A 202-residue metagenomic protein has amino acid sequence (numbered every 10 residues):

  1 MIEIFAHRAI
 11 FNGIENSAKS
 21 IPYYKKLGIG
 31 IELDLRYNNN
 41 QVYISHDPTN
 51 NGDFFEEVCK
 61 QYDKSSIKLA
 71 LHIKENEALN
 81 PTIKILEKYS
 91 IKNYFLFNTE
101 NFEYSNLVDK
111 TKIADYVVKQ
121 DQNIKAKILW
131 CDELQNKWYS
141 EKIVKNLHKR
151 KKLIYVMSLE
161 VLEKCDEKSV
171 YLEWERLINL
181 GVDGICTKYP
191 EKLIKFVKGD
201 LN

Functional and structural regions predicted by a protein language model:
M1-N202: Phosphate-group recognition and catalysis centered on beta-loop-alpha active-site segments
